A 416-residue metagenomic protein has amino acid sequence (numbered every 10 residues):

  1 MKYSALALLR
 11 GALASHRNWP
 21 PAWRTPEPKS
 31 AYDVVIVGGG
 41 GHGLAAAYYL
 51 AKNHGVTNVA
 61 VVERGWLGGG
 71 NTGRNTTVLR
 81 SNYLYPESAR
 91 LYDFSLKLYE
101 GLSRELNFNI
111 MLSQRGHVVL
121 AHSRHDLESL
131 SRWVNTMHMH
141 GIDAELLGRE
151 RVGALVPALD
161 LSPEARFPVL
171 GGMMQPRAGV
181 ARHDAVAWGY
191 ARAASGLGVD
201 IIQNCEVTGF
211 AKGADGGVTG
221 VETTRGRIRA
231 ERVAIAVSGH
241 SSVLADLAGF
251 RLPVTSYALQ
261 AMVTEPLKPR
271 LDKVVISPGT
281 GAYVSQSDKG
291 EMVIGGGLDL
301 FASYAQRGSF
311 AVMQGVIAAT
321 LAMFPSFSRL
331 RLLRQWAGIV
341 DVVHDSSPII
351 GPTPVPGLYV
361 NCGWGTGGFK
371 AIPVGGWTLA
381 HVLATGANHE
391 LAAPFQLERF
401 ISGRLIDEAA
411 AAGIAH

Functional and structural regions predicted by a protein language model:
M1-V34, K52-V56: Extreme N-terminal leader/targeting segments of oxidoreductases
R24, K29-A31, I110-V119, W133 (+4 more regions): Helix-loop-beta segment of a Rossmann-like dinucleotide-binding subdomain
A51-T72: Glycine-rich FAD pyrophosphate-binding loop
T76-A158, A311, A319-L321: Dinucleotide-binding Rossmann-like beta1-alpha1 core, especially the glycine-rich loop that anchors the ADP
M173-R232: Helical element adjacent to the flavin cofactor pocket in flavoenzyme catalytic cores
I235-F250: Flavin (primarily FAD) binding-site architecture
P266-G357: Active-site lid/adjacent beta-loop-alpha segment flanking the redox-cofactor pocket in flavoenzymes
A322-H416: C-terminal catalytic lobe of FAD-dependent flavoproteins
